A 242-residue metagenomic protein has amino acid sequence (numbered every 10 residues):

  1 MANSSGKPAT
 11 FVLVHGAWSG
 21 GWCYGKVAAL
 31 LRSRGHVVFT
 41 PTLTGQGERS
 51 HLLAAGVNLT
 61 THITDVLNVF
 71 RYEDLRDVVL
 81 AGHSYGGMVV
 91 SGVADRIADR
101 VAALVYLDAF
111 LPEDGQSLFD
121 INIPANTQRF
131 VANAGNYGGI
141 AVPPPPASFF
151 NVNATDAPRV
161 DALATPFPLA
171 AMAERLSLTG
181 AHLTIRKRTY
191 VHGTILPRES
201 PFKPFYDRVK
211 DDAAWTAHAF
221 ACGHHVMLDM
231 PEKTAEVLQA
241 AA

Functional and structural regions predicted by a protein language model:
G6-S50: Conserved HGGG/HGGXW glycine-rich cap/lid loop of the alpha/beta-hydrolase fold
V37, G45-V79, D95-R96, I121-I123: Active-site loop/oxyanion-hole signature of alpha/beta-hydrolase fold enzymes
T42, V79, A102-V105: Residue in the alpha/beta-hydrolase core beta-strand immediately N-terminal to the catalytic nucleophile
A55, D95, D99-V101, V105-P146 (+4 more regions): Flexible "cap/lid" loop of the alpha/beta hydrolase fold
A81-G82, G86, V90: Gly/Ala-rich beta-loop-alpha elbow adjacent to hydrolase catalytic centers
A162-A181: Active-site nucleophile elbow and catalytic-triad environment of alpha/beta-hydrolase enzymes
T184, Y190-H192: Short beta-strand/loop motif that positions the catalytic acidic residue of the alpha/beta-hydrolase fold
T194-A221, H225-L228, K233, A241: Conserved loop-alpha-helix segment in the C-terminal half of the alpha/beta-hydrolase fold that carries the catalytic
